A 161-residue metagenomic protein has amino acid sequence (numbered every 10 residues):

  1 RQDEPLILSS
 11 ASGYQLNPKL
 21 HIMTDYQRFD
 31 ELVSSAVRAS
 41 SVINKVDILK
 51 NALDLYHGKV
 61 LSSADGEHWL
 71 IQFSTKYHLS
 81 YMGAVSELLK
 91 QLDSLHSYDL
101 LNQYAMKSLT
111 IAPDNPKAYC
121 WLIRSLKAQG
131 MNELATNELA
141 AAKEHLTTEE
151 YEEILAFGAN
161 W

Functional and structural regions predicted by a protein language model:
R1: DNA-recognition element of transcription regulators
L6-W161: Intrinsically disordered, charged and Pro/Gly-enriched terminal/linker segments that flank large helical-solenoid
